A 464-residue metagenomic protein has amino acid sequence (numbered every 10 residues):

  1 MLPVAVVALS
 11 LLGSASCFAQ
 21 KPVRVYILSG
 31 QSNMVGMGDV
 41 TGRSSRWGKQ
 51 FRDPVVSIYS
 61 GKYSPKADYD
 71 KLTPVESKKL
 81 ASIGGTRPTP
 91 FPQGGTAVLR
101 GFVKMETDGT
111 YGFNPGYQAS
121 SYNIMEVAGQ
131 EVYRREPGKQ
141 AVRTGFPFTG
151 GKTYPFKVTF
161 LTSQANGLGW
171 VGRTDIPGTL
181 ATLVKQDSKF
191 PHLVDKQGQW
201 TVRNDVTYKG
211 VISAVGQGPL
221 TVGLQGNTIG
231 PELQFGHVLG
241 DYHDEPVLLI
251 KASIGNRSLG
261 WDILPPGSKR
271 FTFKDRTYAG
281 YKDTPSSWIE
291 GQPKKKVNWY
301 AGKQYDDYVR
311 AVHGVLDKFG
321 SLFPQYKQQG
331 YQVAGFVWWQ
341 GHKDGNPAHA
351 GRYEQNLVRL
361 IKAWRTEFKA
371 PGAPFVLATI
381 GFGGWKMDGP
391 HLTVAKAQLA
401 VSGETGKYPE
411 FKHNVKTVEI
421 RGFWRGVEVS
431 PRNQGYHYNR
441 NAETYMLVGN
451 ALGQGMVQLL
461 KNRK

Functional and structural regions predicted by a protein language model:
M1-V4, L239: Positively charged n-region of N-terminal signal peptides that target proteins for export
P3-S14: Bacterial N-terminal signal peptides
A8, A81, G101-V103, Q329 (+1 more regions): Alpha-helical interaction segments
A15-A19: Sec/Tat signal peptide C-region and signal peptidase I cleavage site
Q20-V55, S60-S64, N166-K464: Cell-envelope and extracellular/periplasmic
P22-R24, L28, N33-G36, R46-D175: Extracellular/secretory pathway-exposed regions associated with glycan biology
